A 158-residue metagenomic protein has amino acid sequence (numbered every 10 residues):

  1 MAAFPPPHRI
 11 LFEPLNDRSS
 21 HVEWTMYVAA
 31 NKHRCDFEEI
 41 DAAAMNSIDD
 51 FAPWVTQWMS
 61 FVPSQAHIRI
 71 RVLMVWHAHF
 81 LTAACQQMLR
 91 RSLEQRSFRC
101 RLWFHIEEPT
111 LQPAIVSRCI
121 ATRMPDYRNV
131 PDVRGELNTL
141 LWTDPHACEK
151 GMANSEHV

Functional and structural regions predicted by a protein language model:
M1-V158: P-loop/Walker A NTP-binding region and its immediately flanking N-terminal helices in P-loop NTPase folds
